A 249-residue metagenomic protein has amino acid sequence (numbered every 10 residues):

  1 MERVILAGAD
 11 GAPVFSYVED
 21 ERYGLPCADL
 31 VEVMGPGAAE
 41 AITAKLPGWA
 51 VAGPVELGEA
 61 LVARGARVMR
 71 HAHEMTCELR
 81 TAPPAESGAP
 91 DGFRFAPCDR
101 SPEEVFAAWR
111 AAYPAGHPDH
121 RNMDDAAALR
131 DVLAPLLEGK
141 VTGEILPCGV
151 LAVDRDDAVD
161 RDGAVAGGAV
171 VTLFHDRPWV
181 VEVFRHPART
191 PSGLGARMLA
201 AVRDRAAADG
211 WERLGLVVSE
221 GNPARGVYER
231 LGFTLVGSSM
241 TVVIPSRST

Functional and structural regions predicted by a protein language model:
M1-P47, G167-V181: Conserved donor-binding loop and adjoining core beta-sheet/short helix segment in diverse acyl/aminoacyl transferases
F15, M69-H71, A166-G167, G195 (+1 more regions): A structural microfeature
V31-R100, V242: Acyl-donor-binding surface of acyltransferase catalytic domains
M34-K45, R185, P191-A208, E229-R230: Conserved acetyl-CoA-binding loop-helix of GNAT-fold acetyltransferases
G48-G58, P187-T190, G215-G226, T241-R247: Conserved beta-strand-loop-alpha-helix junction that forms the acyl-donor binding cleft
A60-A63, V227-E229, F233: Conserved active-site tyrosine of GNAT-family acetyltransferases
A89-D156, D160-F174: Flexible, substrate/cofactor-facing loop regions flanked by secondary structure within enzyme catalytic domains
